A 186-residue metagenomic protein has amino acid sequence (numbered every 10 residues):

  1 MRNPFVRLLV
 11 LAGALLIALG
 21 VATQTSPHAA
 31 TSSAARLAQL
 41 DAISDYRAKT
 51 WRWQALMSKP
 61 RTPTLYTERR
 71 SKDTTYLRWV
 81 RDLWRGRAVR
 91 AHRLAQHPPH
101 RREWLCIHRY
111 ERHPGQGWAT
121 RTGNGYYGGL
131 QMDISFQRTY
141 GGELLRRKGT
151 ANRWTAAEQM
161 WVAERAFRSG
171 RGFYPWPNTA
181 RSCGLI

Functional and structural regions predicted by a protein language model:
M1-A29: Secretory targeting and sorting signals
N3, R7-L9, I17, A34 (+6 more regions): Short, flexible coil/linker segments at or flanking structured domains
L8, I43, T50, P63 (+4 more regions): Generic intrinsically disordered, low-complexity segments enriched for polar/acidic and small residues
L19-R109, A180-I186: Intrinsically disordered, low-complexity, Pro/Ser/Thr/Asn/Gly/Ala-rich spacer/linker segments adjacent to signal
R93-I186: Peptidoglycan cell-wall recognition and remodeling modules
